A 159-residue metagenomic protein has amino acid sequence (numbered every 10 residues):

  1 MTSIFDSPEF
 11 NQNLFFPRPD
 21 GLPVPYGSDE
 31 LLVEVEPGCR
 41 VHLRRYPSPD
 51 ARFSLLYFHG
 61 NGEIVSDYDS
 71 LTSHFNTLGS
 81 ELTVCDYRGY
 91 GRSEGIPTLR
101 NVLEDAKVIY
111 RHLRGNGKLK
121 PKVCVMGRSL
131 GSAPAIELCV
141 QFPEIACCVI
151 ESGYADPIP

Functional and structural regions predicted by a protein language model:
M1-E34, H42-R44: An N-terminal hydrophobic leader/cap segment in hydrolases
R52-G60: Short beta-strand element of the alpha/beta-hydrolase
N61-H74: The serine-hydrolase catalytic nucleophile loop
F75-E94: Conserved alpha/beta-hydrolase
P97-G117, E137: Alpha/beta-hydrolase active-site loop
G117-S129: Alpha/beta-hydrolase fold nucleophile elbow
G127-E137: Glycine-rich nucleophile elbow surrounding the catalytic serine of serine-hydrolase chemistry
V149-I158: Active-site nucleophile loop of the alpha/beta-hydrolase fold
